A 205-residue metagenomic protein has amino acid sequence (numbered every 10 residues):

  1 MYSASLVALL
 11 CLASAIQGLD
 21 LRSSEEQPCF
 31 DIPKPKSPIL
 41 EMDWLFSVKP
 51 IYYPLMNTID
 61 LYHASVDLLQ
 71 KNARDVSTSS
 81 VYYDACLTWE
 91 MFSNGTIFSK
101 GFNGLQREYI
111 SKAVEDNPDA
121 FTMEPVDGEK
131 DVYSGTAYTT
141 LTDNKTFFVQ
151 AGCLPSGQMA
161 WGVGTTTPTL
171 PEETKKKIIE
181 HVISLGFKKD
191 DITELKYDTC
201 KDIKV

Functional and structural regions predicted by a protein language model:
Y2-V205: A beta-rich soluble binding module of mature secreted/lumenal proteins
